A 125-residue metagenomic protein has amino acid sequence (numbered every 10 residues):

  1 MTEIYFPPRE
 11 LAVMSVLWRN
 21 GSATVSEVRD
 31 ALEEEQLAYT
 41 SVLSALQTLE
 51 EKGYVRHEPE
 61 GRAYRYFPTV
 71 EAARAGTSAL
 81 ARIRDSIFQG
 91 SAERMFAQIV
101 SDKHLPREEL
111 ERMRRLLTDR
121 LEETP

Functional and structural regions predicted by a protein language model:
M1-M14, E123: Short alpha-helical segments that sit at the start of domains
E3-R9, E60-A79: Short, cationic-aromatic polyanion-contact patches
S15-G21: Short, locally clustered residues in the helix-turn-helix/winged-helix DNA-binding domain
S22-A31: Short acidic, hydrophobic short linear motifs in intrinsically disordered regions
L43-Q47: Short, hydrophobic-biased segments on the C-terminal half of alpha helices that form "recognition helices"
G53: Glycine-centered, phosphate/nucleic-acid-interacting loop/turn motifs that mediate DNA/RNA or nucleotide
H57: Short beta-strand "wing" residues that participate in macromolecule-binding interfaces
T77-E123: Amphipathic alpha-helical dimerization/coiled-coil segments that flank or bridge DNA-binding/regulatory modules
